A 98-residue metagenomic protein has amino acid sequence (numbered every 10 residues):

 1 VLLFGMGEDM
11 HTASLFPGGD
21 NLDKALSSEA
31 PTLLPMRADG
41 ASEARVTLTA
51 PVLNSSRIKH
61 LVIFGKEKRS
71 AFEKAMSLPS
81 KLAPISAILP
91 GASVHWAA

Functional and structural regions predicted by a protein language model:
V1-A98: Conserved phosphate- and dinucleotide-binding cores of soluble alpha/beta proteins, encompassing both enzyme active
